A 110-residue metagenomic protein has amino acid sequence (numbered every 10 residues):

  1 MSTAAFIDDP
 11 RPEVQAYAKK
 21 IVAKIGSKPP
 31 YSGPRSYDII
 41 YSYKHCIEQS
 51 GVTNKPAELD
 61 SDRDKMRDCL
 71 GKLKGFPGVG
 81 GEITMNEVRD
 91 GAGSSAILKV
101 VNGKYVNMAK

Functional and structural regions predicted by a protein language model:
M1-K110: Extracytosolic ligand-binding ectodomains
